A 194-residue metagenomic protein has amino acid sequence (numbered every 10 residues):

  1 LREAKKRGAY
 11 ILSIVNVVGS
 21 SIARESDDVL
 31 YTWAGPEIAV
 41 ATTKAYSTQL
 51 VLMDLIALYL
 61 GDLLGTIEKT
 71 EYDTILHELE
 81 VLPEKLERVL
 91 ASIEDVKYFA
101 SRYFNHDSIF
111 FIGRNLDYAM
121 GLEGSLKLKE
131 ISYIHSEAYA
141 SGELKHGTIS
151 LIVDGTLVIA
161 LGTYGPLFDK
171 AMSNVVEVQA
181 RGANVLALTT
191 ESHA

Functional and structural regions predicted by a protein language model:
L1-A4, K145-E177: Glycine-rich, anion-gripping cofactor-binding loops and their flanking helix/strand elements in enzyme active sites
L1-S21, Y31: Active-site cavity-forming subdomains of large catalytic enzyme subunits
R2-K5, D28-V29, E123-I131, S173-A180: Short, solvent-exposed amphipathic alpha-helical segments in soluble enzyme and RNA/protein-processing domains
G8, Y164-D169, N174-A194: C-terminal structured "cap/appendage" subdomains that terminate the fold
Y10-I11, S108, L157, A183-V185: Residues at the starts of beta-strands that form the adenosine-phosphate
S13-S26, K145-G147, L188-A194: Short, glycine/polar-rich helix-capping loops at beta-to-alpha or helix-loop-helix junctions that flank or form
V15, D54, G113, G162 (+1 more regions): Short beta-strand/turn micro-motifs composed of small residues that flank or help shape donor/cofactor-binding pockets
V18, D28-L157, L167: Active-site phosphate/pyrophosphate-binding segments
